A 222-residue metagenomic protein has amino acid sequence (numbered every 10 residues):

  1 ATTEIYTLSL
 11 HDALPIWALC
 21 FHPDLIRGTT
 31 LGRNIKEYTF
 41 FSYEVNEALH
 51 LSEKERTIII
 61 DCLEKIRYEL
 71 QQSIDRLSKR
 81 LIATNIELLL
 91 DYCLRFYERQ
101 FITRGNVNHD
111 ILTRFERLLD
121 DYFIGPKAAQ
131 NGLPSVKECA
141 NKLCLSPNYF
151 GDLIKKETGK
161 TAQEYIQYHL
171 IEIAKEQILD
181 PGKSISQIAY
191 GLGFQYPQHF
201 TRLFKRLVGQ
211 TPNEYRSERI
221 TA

Functional and structural regions predicted by a protein language model:
A1-L14: Short, small-residue-biased leader/transition segments that mark boundaries at the very start of proteins
P15-I74: A hydrophobic/aromatic-rich effector-binding and dimerization subdomain of bacterial HTH-type transcriptional regulators
T57-D120: An amphipathic alpha-helical interaction segment
G105-L143, E164-K183: A short, Lys/Arg-enriched amphipathic alpha-helix from helix-turn-helix/homeodomain DNA-binding modules
R117, D152-L153, E164, E176 (+2 more regions): DNA-binding alpha-helical recognition surfaces that contact promoter or target DNA
E138-L145, F150, I154, I188-Q195 (+2 more regions): Append "Primarily bacterial transcriptional regulators
K156-Q195, S217-A222: Terminal helix-turn-helix DNA-binding modules in bacterial transcription factors
T201-A222: …primarily DNA-binding HTH/wHTH and HhH modules…
